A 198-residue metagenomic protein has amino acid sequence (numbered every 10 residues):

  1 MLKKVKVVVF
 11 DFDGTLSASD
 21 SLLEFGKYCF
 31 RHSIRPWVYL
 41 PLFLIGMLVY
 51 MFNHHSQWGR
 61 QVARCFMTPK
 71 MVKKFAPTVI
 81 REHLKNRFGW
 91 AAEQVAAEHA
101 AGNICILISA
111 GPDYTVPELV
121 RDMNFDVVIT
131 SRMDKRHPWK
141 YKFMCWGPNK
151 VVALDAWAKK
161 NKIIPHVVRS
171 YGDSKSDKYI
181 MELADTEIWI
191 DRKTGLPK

Functional and structural regions predicted by a protein language model:
M1-H55: Active-site neighborhood of HAD-like aspartate-dependent phosphohydrolases
L2-K3, R81-K198: C-terminal cap/substrate-recognition subdomain and adjoining C-terminal extension of metal-dependent phosphatase-like
W37-V49, A63-K70, H99-A110: Short charge-dense sequence patches
Q57-W90: Metal-dependent phosphoesterase signature
